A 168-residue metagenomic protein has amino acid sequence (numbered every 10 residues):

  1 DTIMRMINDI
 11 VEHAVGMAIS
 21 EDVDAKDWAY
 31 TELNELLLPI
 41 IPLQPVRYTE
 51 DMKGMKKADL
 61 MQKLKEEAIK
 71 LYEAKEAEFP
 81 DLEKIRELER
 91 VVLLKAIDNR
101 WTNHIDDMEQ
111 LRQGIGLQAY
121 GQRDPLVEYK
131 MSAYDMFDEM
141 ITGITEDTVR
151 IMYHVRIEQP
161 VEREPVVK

Functional and structural regions predicted by a protein language model:
D1-K168: Extended, charged helical/alpha-beta scaffold domains that provide interaction surfaces
